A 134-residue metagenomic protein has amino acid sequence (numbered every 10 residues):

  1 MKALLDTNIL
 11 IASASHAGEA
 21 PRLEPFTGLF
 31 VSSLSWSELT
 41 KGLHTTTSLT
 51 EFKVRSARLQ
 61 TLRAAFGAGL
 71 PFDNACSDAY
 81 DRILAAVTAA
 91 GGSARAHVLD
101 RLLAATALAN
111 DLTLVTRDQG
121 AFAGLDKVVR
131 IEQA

Functional and structural regions predicted by a protein language model:
M1-S37, K41-T61: Short, well-structured N-terminal submotif of metal-dependent ribonuclease cores
L5-D6, S32, R95-H97, D118: Histidine- and aromatic-rich ligand-binding microenvironments
A12-A14, G42, Y80-I83, L125: Residues that scaffold the ATP/ADP-binding catalytic core of kinase and kinase-like folds
L43, A68-T113, R117: Active-site neighborhoods of divalent-metal-dependent phosphate/nucleic-acid chemistry enzymes
L62-R63, A107: A generic structural signal for well-ordered alpha-helical segments
V129-R130: Carrier-protein-dependent adenylate-forming modules in NRPS/ANL systems
